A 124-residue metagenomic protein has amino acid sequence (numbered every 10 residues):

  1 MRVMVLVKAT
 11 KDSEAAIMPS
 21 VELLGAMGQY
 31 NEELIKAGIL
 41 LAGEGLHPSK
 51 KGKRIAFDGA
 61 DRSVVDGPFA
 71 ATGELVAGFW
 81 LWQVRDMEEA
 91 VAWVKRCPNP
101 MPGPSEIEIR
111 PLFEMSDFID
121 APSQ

Functional and structural regions predicted by a protein language model:
M1-Q124: Conserved, structured core segments of small domains
